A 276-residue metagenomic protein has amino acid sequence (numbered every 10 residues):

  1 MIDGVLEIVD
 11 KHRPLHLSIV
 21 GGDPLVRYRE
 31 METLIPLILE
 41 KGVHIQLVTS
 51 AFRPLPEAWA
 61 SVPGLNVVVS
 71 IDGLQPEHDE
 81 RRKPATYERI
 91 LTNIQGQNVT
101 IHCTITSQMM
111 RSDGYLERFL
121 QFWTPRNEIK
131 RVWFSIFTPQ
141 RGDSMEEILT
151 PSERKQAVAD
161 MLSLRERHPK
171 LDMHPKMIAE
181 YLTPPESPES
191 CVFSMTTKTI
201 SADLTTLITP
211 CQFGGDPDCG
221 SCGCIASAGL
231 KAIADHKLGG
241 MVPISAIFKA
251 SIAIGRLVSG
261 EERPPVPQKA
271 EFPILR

Functional and structural regions predicted by a protein language model:
M1-A58: Conserved alpha-helical substructure of the radical SAM core
D10, K41, L65-S194, D235: Radical SAM enzyme [4Fe-4S]-AdoMet core and its adjacent flexible, acidic and glycine-rich loops/tails across
P14, K83, P125-E128, L149 (+7 more regions): Generic surface-pattern signal
G21-P24, I105, M109, Q212: Short loop or secondary-structure boundary microenvironments that flank and position key functional residues
V26, P54, P76-E77, K231: Short glycine-rich, flexible loops that bind phosphorylated cofactors or substrates
F52, L74, G215: A generic "binding-loop/recognition-motif" signal
S187-R276: Flexible mid-to-C-terminal extensions adjoining Fe-S/redox cofactors in radical SAM and related proteins
